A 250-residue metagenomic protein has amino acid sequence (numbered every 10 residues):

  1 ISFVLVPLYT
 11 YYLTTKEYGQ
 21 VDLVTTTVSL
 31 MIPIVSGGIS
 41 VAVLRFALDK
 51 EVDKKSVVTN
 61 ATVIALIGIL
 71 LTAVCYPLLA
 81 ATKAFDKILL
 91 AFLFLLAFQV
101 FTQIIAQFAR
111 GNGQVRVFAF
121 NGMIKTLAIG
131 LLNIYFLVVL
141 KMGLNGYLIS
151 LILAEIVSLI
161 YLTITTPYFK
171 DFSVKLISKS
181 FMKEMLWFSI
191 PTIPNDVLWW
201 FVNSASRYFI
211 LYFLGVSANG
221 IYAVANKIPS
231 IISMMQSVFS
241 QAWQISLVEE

Functional and structural regions predicted by a protein language model:
I1, L23-V24, V28-A80, I88: Membrane-water interface segments that mark the loop-to-transmembrane alpha-helix transition
I1-S40, L95, T126-G130, I134 (+2 more regions): Signature of the first transmembrane helix
F3, P7, I34-G37, A73-A81 (+7 more regions): Membrane-embedded alpha-helical segments of multi-pass transporters/permeases
T10-Q20, L78-L90, N112-V117, T126-I160 (+1 more regions): Membrane-interface helix-loop junctions in multi-pass transport and translocation proteins
T25-P33, W199, Y222-Q241: Transmembrane helix-bundle signature of multi-pass secondary active exporters and lipid flippases
V35-E51, P229-E250: Helix-loop junctions and terminal segments of transmembrane helices in multi-pass membrane transport/translocation
R45-E51, Q99-M123: Membrane-interface junctions at transmembrane-helix termini in multi-pass inner-membrane proteins
L90, R116, L140, L144-L148 (+3 more regions): Interhelical loop/hinge segments that connect adjacent transmembrane helices in multipass membrane
